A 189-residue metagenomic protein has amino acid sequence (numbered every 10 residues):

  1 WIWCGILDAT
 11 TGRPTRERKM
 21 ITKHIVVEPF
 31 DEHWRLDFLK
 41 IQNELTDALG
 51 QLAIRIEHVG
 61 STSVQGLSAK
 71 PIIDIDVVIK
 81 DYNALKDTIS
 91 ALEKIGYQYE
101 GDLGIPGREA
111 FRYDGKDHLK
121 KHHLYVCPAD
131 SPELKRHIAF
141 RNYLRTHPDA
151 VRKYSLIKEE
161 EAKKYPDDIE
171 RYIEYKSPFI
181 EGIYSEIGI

Functional and structural regions predicted by a protein language model:
W1-K19: Short, Lys/Arg-enriched N-terminal segments with co-localized hydrophobic residues within the first ~10-30 amino acids
R18-E57, E181: Helical scaffold of the NTase/Pol beta-like nucleotidyltransferase catalytic core
M20-T22, G66-K70, K135: Short, flexible turn/loop "capping" segments at secondary-structure junctions
K23-I25, P71-I75, K120-H122, F140: Short amphipathic alpha-helical segments
L45-K86: Active-site nucleotide-donor binding segment shared across nucleotidyl transfer reactions
D87-I95: Short amphipathic alpha-helices in soluble, non-transmembrane regions that often serve as interface/regulatory elements
Y97-S131: Conserved catalytic core of two-metal-ion nucleotidyltransferases
L134-I189: Catalytic cores of NTP-dependent nucleotidyl/adenyl transfer enzymes across multiple folds
